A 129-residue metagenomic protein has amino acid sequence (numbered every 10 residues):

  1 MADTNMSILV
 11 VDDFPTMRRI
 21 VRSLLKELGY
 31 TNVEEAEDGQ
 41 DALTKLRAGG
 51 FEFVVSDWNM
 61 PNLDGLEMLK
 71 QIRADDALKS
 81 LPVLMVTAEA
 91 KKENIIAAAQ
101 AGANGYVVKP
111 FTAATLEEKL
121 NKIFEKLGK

Functional and structural regions predicted by a protein language model:
P15-E34: Two-component/phosphorelay signaling modules centered on CheY-like receiver
R22, E67, A90-G105: Alpha4 helix (beta4-alpha4-beta5 surface) of REC/receiver domains from two-component response regulators
E35-T44, G65: Helix N-cap/capping motif at the beta->alpha junctions
T44, L66-K79: Short amphipathic alpha-helix used as the core "switch/output" element in two-component signaling
G50-V55: Active-site beta3 strand of CheY-like receiver
M60: Receiver (REC) domain active-site loop signature in two-component systems and cognate sites in sensor histidine kinases
F111-L120: C-terminal output helix
